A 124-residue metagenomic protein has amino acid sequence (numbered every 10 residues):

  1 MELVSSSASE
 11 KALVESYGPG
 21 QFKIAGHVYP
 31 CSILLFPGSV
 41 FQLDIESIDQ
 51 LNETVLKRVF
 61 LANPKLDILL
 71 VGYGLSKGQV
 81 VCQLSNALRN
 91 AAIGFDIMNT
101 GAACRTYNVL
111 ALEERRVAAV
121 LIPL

Functional and structural regions predicted by a protein language model:
M1-E53, L112-L124: Non-catalytic interface/targeting segments
P19, S85, Y107: Short glycine-/small-residue-rich flexible loop motifs, especially phosphate/cofactor-binding loops
Q42-D44, K77-V80, T106: Short active-site-adjacent helix-start/loop capping segments
E53-F60, T106-Y107: Short, charged beta->alpha transition segments
F60-I97: Mid-chain, well-packed structural core segment of small domains
Q83, V109, R116: Structured, non-membrane catalytic/scaffold regions adjacent to prosthetic-group chemistry
A91, L110-E113: Change "in soluble alpha/beta enzymes" to "in soluble alpha/beta proteins
T100-R105: Short acidic loop-to-helix transition motifs that present clustered carboxylates
